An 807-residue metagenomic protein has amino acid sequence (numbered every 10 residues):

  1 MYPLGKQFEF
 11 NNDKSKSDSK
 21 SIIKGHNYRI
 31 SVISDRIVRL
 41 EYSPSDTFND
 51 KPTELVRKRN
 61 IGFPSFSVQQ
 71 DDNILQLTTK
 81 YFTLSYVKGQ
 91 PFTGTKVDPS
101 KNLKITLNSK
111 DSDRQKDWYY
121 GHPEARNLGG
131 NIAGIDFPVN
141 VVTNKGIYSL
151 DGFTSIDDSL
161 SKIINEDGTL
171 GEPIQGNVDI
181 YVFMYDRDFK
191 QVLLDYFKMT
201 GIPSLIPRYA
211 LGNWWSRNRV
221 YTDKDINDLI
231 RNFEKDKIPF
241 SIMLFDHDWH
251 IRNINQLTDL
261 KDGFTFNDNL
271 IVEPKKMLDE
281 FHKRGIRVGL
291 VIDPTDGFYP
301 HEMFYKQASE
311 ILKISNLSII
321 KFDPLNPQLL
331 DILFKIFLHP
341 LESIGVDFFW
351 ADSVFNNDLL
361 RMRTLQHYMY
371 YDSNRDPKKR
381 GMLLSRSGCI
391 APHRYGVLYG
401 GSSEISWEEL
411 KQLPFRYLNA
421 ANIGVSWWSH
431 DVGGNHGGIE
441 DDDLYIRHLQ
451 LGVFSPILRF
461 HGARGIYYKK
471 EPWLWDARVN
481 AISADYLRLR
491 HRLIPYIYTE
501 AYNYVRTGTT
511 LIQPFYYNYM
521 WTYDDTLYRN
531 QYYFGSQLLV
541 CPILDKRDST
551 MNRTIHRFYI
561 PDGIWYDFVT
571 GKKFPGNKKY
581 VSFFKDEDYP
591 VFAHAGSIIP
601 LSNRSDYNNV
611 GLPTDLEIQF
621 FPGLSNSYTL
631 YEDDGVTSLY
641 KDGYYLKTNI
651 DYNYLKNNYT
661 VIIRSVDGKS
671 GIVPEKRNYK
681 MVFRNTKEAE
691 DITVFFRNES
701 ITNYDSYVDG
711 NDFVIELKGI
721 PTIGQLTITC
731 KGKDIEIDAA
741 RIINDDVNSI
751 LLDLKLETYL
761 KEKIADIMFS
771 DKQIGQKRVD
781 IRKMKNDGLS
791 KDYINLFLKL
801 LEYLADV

Functional and structural regions predicted by a protein language model:
Y2-P3, F8, I33-D72: A low-complexity, Ser/Thr/Gly/Pro-enriched, surface-exposed linker/loop concept that marks segments flanking
E9-R39: N-terminal-proximal low-complexity accessory segments that begin disordered and transition into the first
R29, I37, I74-Q76, T83 (+20 more regions): Beta-sheet entry/capping signal
P52-S65, L312, Y566-D586, T693-L717: Solvent-exposed beta-strand/loop surfaces of large extracellular or lumenal domains
G62, F66-R208, R217-N218, I230-K235 (+4 more regions): Catalytic and substrate-binding clefts that recognize carbohydrates or anionic sugar/phosphate headgroups
D98, T106, P239-S483, N518-T522 (+2 more regions): Aromatic- and carboxylate-enriched substrate-binding clefts and catalytic-loop regions of carbohydrate-active enzymes
P392, V397, L413-R416, A420-H430 (+3 more regions): Catalytic core of carbohydrate-active enzymes
Y533-Q537, R553, G611-V807: Beta-rich accessory regions
